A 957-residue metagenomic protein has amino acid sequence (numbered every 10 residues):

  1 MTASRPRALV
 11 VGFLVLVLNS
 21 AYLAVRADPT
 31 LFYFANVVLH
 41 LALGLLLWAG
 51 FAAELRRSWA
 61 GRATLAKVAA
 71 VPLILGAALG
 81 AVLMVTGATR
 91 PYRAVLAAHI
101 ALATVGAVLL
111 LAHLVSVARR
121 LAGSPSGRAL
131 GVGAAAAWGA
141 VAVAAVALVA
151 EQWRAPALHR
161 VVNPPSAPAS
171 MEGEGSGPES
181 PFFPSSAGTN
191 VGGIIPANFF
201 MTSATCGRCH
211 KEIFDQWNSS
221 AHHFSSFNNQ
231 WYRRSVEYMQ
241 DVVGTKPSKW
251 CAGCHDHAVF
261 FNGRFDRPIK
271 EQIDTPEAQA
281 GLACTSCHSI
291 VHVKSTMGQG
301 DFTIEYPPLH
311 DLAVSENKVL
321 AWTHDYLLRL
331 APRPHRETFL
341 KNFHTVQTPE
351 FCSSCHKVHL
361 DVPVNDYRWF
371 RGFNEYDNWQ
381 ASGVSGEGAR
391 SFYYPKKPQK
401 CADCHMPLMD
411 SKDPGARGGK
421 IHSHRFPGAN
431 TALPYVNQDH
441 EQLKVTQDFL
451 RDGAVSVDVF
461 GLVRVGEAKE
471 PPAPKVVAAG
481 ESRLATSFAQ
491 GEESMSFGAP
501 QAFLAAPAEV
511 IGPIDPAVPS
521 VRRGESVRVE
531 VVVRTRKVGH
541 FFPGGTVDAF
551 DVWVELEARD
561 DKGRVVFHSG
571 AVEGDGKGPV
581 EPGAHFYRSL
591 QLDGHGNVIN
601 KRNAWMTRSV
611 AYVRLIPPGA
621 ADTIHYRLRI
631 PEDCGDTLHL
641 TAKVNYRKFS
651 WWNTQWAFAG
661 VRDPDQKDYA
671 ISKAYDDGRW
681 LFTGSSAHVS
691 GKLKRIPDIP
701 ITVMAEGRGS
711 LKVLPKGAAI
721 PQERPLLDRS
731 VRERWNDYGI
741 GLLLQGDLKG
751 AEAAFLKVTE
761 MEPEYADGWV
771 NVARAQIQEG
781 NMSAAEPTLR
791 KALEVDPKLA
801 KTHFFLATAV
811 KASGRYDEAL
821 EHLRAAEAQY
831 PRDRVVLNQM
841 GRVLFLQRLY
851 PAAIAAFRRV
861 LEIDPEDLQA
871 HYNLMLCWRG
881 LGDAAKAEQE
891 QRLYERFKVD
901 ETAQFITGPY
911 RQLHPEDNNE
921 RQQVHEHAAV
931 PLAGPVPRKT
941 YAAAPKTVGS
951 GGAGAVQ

Functional and structural regions predicted by a protein language model:
M1-P165, A169-S170: Membrane-embedded alpha-helical bundles that constitute the cytochrome b-like, heme-associated redox core of multi-pass
A118-R120, E151-A197, I213, N218-P247 (+5 more regions): Primarily the internal scaffold of c-type cytochrome electron-transfer domains, especially repeated/multiheme c-type
L744-K757, E764-D767, Q778-K791, K798-K801 (+4 more regions): Structural signature of tandem alpha-helical TPR/SEL1-like repeats, specifically the intra-repeat loop/turn
M761, V795, Q829-Y830, I863 (+1 more regions): Structural marker of alpha-solenoid helical repeat scaffolds
E862, L868, Y872-A903: TPR/TPR-like (Sel1-like) alpha-helical repeat modules
